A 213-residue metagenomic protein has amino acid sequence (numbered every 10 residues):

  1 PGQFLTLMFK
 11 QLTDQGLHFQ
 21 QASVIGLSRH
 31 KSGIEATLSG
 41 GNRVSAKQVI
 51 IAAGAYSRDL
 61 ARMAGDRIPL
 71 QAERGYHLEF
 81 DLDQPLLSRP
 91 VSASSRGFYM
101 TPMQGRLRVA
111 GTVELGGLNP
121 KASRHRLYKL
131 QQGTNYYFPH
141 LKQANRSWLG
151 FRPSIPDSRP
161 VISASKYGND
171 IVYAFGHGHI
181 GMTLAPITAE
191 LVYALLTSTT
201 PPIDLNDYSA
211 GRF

Functional and structural regions predicted by a protein language model:
P1-G40, V44-K47: Helical element adjacent to the flavin cofactor pocket in flavoenzyme catalytic cores
P1-K10, K121-R126, T183: Short beta-strand to alpha-helix junction loop
P1-K10, T112-L115, N169, F175-H177: Helix-loop-beta segment of a Rossmann-like dinucleotide-binding subdomain
G2, G54-A55, P186: Alpha-helix N-cap/helix-start capping motif
Q20, I50, V172-A174: Hydrophobic/aromatic beta-strand patches that form the interior of the parallel beta-sheet core in alpha/beta enzyme
Q21-V24, A144, D204-A210: Beta-strand segments within the central parallel beta-sheet cores of soluble alpha/beta enzyme folds
G26, G33-A36, R43-V44, Q48-N169: Active-site substrate-recognition segment that forms the wall of the catalytic cavity or substrate channel
I34, K166-F213: C-terminal lid/capping helical subdomain adjacent to the catalytic/cofactor pocket in oxidative enzymes
